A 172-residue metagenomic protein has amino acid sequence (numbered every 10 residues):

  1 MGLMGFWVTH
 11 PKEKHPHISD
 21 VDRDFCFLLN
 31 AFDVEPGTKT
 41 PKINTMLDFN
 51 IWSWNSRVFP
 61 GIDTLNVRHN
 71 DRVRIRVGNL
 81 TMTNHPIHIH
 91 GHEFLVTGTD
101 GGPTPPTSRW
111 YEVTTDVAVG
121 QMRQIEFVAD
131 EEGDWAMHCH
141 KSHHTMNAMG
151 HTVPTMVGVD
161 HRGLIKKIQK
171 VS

Functional and structural regions predicted by a protein language model:
M1-S172: Copper-binding active sites and cupredoxin-like electron-transfer domains, recognizing His/Cys-rich ligand loops
